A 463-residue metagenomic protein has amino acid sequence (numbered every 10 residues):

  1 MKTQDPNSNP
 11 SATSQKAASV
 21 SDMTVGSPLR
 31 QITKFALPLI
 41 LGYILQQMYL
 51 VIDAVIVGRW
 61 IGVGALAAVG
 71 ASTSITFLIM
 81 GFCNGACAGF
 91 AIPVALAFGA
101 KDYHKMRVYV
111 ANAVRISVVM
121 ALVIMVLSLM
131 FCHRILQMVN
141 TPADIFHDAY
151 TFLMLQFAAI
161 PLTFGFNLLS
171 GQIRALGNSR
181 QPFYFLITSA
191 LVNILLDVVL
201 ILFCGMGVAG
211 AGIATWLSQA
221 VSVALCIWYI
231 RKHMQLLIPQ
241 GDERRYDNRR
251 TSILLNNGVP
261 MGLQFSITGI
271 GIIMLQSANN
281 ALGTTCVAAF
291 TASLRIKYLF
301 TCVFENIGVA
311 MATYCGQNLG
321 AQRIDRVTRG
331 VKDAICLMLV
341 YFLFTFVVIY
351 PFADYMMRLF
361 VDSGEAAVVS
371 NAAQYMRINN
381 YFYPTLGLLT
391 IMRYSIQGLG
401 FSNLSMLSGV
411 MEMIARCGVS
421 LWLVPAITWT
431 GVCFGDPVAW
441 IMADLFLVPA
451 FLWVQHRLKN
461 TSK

Functional and structural regions predicted by a protein language model:
M1-A36, V94-A159, F203-V259, C315-F382 (+1 more regions): Short alpha-helical transmembrane segments in multi-pass integral membrane proteins
M23-I61, S74-G89, P93, V118-M125 (+4 more regions): N-terminal transmembrane alpha-helices
K34-D53, L155, S189, S218-S222 (+4 more regions): Transmembrane helical elements of multi-pass membrane transporters/channels
M48-A67, L136-A143, V199-M206, S266-L299 (+3 more regions): Helix-terminus/linker motif at the lipid-water interface of multi-pass membrane proteins
V57-F77, A143-D148, V208-A209, R250-N257 (+5 more regions): Interfacial/gating helices of multi-pass transporter permease domains
L66-V126, T163-P182, A289-A353, L386-S408: Small-residue-rich hydrophobic transmembrane alpha-helices
L78-G81, N193-V198, V223-I227, L299-C302 (+3 more regions): Hydrophobic transmembrane alpha-helices of multi-pass small-molecule transporters
C87, L155-R174, P182-A190, A211-A224 (+4 more regions): Short runs within selected transmembrane alpha-helices of multi-pass transporters and secretion channels
